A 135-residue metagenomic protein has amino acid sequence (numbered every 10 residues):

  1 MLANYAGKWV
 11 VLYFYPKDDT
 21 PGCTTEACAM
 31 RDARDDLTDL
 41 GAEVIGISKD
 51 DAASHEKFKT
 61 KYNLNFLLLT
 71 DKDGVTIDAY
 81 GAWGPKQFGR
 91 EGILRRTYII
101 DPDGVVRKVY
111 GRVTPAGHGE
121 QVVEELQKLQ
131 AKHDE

Functional and structural regions predicted by a protein language model:
M1-E135: Chalcogenol-based redox active-site neighborhoods
